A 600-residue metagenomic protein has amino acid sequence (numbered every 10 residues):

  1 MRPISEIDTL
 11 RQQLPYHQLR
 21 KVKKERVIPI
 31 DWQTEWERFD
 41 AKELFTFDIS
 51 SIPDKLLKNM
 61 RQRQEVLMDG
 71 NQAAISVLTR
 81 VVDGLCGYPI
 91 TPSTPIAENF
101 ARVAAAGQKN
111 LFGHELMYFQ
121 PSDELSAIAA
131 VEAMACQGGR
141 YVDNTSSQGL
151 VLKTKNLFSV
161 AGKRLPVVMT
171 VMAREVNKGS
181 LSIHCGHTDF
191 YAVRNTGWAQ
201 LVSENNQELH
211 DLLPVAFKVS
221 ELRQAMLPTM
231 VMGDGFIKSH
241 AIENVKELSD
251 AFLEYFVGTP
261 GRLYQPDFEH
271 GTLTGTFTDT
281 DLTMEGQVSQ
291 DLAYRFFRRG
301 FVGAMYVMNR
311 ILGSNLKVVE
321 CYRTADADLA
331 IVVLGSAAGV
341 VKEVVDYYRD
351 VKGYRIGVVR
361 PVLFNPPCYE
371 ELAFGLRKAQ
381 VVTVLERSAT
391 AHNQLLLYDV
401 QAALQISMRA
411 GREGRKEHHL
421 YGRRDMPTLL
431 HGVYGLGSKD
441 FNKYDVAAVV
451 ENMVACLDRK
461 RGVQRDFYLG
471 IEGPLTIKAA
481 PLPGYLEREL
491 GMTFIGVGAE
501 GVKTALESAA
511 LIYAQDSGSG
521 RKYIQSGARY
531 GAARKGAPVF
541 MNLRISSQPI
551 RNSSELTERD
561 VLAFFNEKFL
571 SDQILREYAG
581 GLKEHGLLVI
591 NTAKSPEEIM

Functional and structural regions predicted by a protein language model:
R2-A192, G197, P214, R461 (+4 more regions): Thiamine diphosphate
D31-D40, F112, L116, P228-E320: Conformationally flexible catalytic loops at phosphate/diphosphate-handling active centers
Q64-V66, L385-R387, Q394, Y485-M600: Active-site cofactor/cluster-binding pocket
D69-A73, Y306-L329, K342, T476-Y485: Glycine-/acidic-rich phosphate or pyrophosphate-binding loops and their flanking alpha/beta elements
I96-N99, A130-A133, K153-L157, K178-H184 (+9 more regions): Short acidic, glycine/serine/threonine-rich loops at helix termini
I183-P228, M232-G235, M426-G435: Conserved thiamine diphosphate
C321-Y354, P367-L372: Redox- and metal-dependent alpha/beta enzyme cores, enriched for Fe-S-associated oxidoreductases and cofactor-handling
L385-P483, M600: Peripheral docking tails and interdomain loops at the edges of cofactor- or intermediate-handling domains
